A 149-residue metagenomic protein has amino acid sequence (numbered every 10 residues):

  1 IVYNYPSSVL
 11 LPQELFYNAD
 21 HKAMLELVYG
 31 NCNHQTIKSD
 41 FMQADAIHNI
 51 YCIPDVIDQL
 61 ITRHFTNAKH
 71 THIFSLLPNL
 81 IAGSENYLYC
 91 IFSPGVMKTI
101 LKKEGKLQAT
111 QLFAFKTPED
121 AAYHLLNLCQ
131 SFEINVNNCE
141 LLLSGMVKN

Functional and structural regions predicted by a protein language model:
I1, E85-F92, E140-L143: Short hydrophobic beta-strand segments
I1-L80: Active-site neighborhood for divalent-cation/phosphate handling
P6-S8, P94-V96, K148: Gly/Ser/Thr-rich loops at beta-strand to alpha-helix junctions that form or flank small-molecule/cofactor-binding
M42-A44, L80-E85, I134-N138: Flexible, charged surface loops at secondary-structure boundaries
L60-I61, I100-K103, T110-L112: A short secondary-structure junction signal
L80-K106: Gly/Thr-rich phosphate-binding beta-strand-loop-beta motif of the actin/hexokinase/Hsp70
Q108, L112-N149: Accessory, usually C-terminal, subdomains that scaffold auxiliary metal cofactors
